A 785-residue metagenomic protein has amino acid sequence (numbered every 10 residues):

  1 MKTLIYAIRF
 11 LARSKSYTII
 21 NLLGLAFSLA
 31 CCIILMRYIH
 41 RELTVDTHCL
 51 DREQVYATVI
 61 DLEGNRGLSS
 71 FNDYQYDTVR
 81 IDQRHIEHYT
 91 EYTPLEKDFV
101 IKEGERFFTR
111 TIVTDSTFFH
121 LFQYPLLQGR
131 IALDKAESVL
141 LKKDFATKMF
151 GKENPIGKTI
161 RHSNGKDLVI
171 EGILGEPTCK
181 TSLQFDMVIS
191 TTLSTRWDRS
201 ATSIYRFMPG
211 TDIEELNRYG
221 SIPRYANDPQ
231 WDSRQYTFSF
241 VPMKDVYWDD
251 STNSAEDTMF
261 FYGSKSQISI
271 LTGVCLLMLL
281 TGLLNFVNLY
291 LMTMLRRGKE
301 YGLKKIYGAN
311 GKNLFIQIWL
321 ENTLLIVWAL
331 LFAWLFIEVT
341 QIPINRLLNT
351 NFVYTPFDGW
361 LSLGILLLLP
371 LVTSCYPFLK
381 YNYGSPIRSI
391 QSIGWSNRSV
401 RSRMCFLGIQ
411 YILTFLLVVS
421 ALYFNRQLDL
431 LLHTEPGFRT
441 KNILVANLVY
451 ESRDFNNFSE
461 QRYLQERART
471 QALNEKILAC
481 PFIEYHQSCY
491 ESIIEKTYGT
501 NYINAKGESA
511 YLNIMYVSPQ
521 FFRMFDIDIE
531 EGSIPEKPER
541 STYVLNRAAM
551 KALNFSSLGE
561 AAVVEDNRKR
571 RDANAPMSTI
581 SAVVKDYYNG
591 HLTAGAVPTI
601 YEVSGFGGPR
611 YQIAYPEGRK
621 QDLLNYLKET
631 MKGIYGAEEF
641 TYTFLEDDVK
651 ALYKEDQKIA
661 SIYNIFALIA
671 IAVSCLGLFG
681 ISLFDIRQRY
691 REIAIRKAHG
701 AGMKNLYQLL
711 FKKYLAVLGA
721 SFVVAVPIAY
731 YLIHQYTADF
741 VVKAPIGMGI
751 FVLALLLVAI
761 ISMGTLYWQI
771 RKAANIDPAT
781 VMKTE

Functional and structural regions predicted by a protein language model:
L4, R9, R13-S14, C49 (+8 more regions): Membrane-helix entry/capping segments
L4-I20, G24, L284-L325, Y383-I393 (+2 more regions): Intracellular coupling helices
L11, N21, E42, T58 (+27 more regions): Generic structural signal for small/hydrophobic residues in well-ordered secondary structure, especially within
R13-H40, Y262-K299, S402-Q427, Q657-R691 (+3 more regions): Hydrophobic alpha-helical transmembrane segments of multi-pass inner-membrane transport and secretion
A30, I34-R37, S239, N288 (+4 more regions): Small-residue-rich transmembrane alpha-helices
C32-E153, H162-D167, R218, N425-I529 (+1 more regions): Structured, solvent-exposed hinge/loop segments at the ends of secondary-structure elements
D115-L127, V139-G263, E475-A651: Mid-to-C-terminal secondary-structure elements that act as membrane-proximal/extracytoplasmic interface segments
F261-Q341, N345-R346, W360: Hydrophobic alpha-helical bundles that form the membrane domains of multi-pass transporters
